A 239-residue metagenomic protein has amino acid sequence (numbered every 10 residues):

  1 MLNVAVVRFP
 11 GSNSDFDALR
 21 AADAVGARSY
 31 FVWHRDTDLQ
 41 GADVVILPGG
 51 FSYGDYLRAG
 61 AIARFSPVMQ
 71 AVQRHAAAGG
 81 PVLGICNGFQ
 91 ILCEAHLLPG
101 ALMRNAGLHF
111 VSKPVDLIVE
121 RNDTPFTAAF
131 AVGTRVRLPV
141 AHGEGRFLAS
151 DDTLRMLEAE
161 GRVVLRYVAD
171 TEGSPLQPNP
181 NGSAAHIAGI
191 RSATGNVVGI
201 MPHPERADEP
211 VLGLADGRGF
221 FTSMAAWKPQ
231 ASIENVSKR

Functional and structural regions predicted by a protein language model:
M1-G84, C93-P99, M103-V111, I118 (+2 more regions): N-terminal beta1-alpha1 cap of cysteine-dependent amidohydrolase-like domains
S52-Y53, F89-I91, R146-F147, T171: Glycine-rich nucleotide phosphate-binding loop and flanking beta-alpha elements of Rossmann-like dinucleotide-binding
Q73-A77, N105-R239: Amide-donor transfer/coupling interface in amidating biosynthetic enzymes
G88-F89, D123: Short, flexible active-site-adjacent loop segments at beta-strand->alpha-helix junctions, enriched in small/polar
